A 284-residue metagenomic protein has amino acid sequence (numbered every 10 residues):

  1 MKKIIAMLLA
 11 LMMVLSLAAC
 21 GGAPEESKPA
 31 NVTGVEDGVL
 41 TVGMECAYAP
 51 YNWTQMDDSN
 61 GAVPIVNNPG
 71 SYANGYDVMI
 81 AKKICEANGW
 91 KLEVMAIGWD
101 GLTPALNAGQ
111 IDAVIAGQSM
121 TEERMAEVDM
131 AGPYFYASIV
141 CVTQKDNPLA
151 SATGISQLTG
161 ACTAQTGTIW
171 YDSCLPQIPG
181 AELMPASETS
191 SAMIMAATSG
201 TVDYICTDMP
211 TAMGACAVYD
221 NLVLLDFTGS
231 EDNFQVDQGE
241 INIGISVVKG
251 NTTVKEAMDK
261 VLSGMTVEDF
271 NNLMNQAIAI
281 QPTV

Functional and structural regions predicted by a protein language model:
M1-V39, T283-V284: Short, low-complexity disordered leader/linker segments with a strong preference for bacterial N-terminal type II
G22, E26, I169-A186, E256-V284: Ligand-binding clefts/hinges and TM-proximal coupling segments of bilobed small-molecule sensing domains
E26-G117: Extracytoplasmic small-molecule ligand-binding "clamshell" domains of the periplasmic binding protein/Venus flytrap
M44-Y48, M95-D100, G109-T121, A137 (+5 more regions): Beta->alpha turn/N-cap motifs
C46-A49, G70-E86, Q118, V140-I194 (+1 more regions): Bilobed "Venus flytrap"/periplasmic-binding protein-like clamshell domains and structurally analogous long
K82, E86, K91-S156, S230-Q238: Acidic, polar ligand-binding/catalytic clefts
G101, A116-E127, S173-P176, T198-S199 (+1 more regions): A ligand-binding cleft/hinge motif common to bilobed small-molecule-binding domains
F135-K145, V218-D259, I280-V284: Periplasmic-binding protein-like
